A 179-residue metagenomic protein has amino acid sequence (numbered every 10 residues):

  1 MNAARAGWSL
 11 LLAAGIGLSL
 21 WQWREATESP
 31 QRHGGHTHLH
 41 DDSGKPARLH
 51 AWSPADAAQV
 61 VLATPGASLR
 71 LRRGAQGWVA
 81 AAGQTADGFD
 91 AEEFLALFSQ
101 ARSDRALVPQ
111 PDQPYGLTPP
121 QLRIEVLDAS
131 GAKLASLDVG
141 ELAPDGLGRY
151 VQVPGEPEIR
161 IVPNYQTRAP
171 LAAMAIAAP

Functional and structural regions predicted by a protein language model:
M1-P179: A short-motif feature that recognizes glycine-rich, charge-decorated loops that bind or process nucleotide phosphates
